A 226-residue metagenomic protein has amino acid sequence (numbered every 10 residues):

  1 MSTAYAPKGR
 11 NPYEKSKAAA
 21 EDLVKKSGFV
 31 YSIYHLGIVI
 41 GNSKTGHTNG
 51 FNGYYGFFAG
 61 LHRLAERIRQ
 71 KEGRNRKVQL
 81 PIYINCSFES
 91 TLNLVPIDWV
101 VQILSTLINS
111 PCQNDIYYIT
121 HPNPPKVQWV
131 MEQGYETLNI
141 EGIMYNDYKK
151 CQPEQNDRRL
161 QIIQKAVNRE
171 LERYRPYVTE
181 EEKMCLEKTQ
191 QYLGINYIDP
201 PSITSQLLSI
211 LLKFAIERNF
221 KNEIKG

Functional and structural regions predicted by a protein language model:
M1-K15, S32, T45: Conserved Rossmann-fold NAD(P)-dependent oxidoreductase catalytic core, especially the SDR/UDP-sugar
M1-S2, H35-G37, T120: Active-site beta-alpha turn of Rossmann-fold NAD(P)-dependent dehydrogenases/reductases
G9-A18, T48-F51, Y55, S90-L94: Short-chain dehydrogenase/reductase
E21-N49, G53-Y55: Conserved beta-loop-beta element that borders a ligand/cofactor-binding pocket
G56-P124, E132-E136: Alpha-helical substrate-binding/gating segment
R67-I84, K150-Y197: A hydrophobic C-terminal alpha-helical subdomain
Q102-R173, N219: Mid/C-terminal beta-alpha module of Rossmann-like enzyme folds, strongest in SDR-family dehydrogenases/epimerases
K183-G226: Amphipathic terminal alpha-helices
